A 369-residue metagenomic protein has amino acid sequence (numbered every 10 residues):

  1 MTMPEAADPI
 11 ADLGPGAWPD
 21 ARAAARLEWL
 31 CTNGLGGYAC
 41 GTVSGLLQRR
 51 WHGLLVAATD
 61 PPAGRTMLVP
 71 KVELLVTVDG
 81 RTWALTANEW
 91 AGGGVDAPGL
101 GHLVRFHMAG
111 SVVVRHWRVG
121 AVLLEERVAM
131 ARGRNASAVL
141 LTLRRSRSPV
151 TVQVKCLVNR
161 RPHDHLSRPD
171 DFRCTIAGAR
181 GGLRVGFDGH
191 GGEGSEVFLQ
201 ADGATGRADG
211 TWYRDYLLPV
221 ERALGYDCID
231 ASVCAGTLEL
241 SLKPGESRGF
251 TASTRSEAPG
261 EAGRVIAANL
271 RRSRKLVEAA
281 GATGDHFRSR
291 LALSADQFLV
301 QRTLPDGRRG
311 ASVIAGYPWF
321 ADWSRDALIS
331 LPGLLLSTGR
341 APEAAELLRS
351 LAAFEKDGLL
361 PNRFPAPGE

Functional and structural regions predicted by a protein language model:
M1-E369: Acidic, mature catalytic/reactive cores of soluble proteins
